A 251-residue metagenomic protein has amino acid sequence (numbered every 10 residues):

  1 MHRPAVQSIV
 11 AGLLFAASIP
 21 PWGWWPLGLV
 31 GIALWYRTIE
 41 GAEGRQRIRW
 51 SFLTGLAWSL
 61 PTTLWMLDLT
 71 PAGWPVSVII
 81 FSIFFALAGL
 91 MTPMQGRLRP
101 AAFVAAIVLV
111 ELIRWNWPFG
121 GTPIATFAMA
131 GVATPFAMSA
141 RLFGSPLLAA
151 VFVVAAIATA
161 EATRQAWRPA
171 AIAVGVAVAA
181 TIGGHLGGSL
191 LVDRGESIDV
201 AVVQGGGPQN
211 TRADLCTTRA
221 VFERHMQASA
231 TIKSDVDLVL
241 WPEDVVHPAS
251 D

Functional and structural regions predicted by a protein language model:
M1-L191, L238: Membrane-embedded alpha-helical bundles of multi-pass enzymes that act on lipidic or dolichyl-linked glycan substrates
G187-D251: Soluble catalytic regions of membrane-associated enzymes that act on cell-envelope and secretory-pathway components
